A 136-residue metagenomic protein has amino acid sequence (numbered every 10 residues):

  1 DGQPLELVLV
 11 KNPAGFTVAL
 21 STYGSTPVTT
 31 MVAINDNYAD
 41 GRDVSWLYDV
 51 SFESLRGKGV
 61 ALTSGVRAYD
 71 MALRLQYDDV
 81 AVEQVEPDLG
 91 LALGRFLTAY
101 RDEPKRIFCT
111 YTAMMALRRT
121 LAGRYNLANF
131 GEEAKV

Functional and structural regions predicted by a protein language model:
G2-V136: ATP-dependent carboxylate-amine ligase
